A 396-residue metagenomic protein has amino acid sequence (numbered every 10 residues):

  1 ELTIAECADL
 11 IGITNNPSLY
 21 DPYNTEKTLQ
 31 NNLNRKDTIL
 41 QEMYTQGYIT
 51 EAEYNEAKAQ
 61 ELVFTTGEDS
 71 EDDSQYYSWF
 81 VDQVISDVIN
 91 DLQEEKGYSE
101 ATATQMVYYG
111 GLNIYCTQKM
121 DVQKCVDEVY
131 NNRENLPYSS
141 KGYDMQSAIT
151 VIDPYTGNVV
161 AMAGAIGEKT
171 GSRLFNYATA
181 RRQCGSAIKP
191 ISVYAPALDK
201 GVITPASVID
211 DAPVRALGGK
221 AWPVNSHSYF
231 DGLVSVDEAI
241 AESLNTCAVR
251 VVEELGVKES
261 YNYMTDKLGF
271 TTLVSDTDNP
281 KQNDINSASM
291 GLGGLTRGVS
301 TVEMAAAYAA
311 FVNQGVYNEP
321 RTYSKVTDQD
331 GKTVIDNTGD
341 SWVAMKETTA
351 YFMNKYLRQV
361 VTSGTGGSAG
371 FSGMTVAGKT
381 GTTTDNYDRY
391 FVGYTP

Functional and structural regions predicted by a protein language model:
E1-N16, S86-E94, V151-E168, K200-V202 (+8 more regions): Glycine-rich, acidic and aromatic/proline-enriched surface loops and short helix-turn segments that act as binding
E1-T117, K124, S289-G293: Non-catalytic, structured segments within soluble enzyme domains
N16-E26, V107-L112, R173-T179, P223 (+6 more regions): Flexible glycine/proline-enriched surface loops and loop-helix/loop-strand junctions
P22, Y48-A57, E100-A103, N135-Q146 (+4 more regions): Surface-exposed patches in mature extracellular/periplasmic domains of secreted proteins
M43, V126, G157, R182-I209 (+3 more regions): Active-site SXXK
S70-D73, V202-S260, S287, Y317 (+1 more regions): Conserved catalytic neighborhood of penicillin-recognizing serine enzymes
C116-P137, I149-V151, A161-M162, E168-A180 (+1 more regions): A penicillin-recognizing enzyme superfamily signal
A221-N225, G256-M304: Mid-domain, small-residue-enriched loop/turn segments at the edges of structured enzyme/sensor domains
